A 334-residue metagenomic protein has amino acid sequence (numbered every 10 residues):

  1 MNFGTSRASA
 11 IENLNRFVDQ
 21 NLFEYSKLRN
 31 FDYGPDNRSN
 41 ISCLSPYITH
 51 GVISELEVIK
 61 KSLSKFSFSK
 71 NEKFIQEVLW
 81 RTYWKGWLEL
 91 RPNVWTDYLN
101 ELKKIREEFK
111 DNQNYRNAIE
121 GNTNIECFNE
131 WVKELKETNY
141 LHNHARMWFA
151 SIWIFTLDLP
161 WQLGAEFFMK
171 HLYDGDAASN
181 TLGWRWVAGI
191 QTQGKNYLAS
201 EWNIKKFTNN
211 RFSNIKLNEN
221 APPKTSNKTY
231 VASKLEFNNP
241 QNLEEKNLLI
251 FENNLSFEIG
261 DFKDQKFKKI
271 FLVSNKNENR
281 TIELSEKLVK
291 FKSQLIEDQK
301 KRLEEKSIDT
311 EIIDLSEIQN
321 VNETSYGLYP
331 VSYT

Functional and structural regions predicted by a protein language model:
M1-N143, S151-D314, I318-V321: C-terminal catalytic domain of photolyase/cryptochrome flavoproteins, centering on the FAD-binding pocket
M147: Short, solvent-exposed turn/loop segments enriched in Gly/Ser/Thr/Pro and often Arg
T324-L328: Short glycine-rich phosphate-binding loop at a beta-alpha junction
Y333-T334: Conserved small/polar residues in nucleotide/adenosyl-binding loops
